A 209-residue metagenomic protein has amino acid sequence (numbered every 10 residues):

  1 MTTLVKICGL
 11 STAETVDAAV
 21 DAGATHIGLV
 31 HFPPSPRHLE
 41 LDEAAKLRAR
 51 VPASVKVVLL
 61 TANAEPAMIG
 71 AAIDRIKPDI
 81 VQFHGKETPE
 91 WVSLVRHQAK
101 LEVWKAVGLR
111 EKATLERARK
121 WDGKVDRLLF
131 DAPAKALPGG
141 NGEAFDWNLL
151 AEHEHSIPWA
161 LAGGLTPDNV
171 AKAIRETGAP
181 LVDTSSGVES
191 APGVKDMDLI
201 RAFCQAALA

Functional and structural regions predicted by a protein language model:
M1-A209: Conserved N-terminal beta1-alpha1 strand-loop-helix module at the mouth
